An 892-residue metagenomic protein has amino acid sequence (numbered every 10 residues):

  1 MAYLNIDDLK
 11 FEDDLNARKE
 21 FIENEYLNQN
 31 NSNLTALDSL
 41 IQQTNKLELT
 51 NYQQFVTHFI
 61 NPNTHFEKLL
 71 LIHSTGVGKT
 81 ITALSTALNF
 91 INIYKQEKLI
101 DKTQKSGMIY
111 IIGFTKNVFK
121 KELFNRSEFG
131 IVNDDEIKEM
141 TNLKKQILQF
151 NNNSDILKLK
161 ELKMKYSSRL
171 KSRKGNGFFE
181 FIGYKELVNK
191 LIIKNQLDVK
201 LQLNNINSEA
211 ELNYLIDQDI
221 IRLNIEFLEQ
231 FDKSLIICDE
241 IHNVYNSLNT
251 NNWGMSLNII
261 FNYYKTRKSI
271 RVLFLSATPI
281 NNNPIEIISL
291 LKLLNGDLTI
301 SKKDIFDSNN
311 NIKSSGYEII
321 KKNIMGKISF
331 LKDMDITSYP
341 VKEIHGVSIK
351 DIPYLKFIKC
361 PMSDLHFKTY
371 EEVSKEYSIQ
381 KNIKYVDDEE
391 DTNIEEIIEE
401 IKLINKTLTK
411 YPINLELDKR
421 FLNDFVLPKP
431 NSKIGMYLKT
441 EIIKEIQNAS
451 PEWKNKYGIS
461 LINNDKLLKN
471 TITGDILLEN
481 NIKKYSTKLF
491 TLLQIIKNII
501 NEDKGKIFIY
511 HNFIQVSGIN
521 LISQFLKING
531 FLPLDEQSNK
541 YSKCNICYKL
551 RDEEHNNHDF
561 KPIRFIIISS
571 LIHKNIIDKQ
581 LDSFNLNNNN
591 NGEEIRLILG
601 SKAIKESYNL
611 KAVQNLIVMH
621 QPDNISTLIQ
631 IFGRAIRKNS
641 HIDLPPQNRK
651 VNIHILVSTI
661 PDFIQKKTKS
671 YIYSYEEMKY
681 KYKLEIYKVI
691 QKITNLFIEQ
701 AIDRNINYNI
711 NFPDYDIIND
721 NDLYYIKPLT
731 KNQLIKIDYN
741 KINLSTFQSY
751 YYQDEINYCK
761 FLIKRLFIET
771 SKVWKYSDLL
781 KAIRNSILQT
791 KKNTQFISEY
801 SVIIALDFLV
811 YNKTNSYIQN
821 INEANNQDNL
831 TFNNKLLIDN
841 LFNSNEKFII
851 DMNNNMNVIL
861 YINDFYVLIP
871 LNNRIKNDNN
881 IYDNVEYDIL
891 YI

Functional and structural regions predicted by a protein language model:
M1-A612, N648-I892: Helicase motor interdomain insertion/brace
M619-H620: Conserved AAA+ ATPase "SRH/arginine-finger" region at the nucleotide-binding site
N624-L644: Conserved SF2 helicase motif VI
